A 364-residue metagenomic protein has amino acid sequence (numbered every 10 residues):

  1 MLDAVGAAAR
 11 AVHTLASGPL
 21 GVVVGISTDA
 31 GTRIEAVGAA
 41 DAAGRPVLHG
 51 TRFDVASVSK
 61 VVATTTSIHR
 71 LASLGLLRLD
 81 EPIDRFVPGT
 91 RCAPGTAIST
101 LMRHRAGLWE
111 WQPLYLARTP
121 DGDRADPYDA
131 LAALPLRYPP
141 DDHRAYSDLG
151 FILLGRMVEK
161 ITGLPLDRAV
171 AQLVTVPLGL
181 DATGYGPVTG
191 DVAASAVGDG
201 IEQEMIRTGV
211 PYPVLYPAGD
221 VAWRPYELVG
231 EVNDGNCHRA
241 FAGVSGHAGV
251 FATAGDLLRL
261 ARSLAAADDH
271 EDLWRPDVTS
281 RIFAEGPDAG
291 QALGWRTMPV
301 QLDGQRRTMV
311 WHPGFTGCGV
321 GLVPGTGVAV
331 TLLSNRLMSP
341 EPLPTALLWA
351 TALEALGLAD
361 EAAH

Functional and structural regions predicted by a protein language model:
M1, V5, V55, S59 (+6 more regions): Hydrophobic (often cysteine-bearing) scaffold residues that line and stabilize catalytic clefts of nucleotide/cofactor
A9, V24, A30, K60 (+9 more regions): Residue-level preference for non-acidic, small/hydrophobic
A9-V47, L79, Q112-P120, W295 (+2 more regions): A short, well-structured edge-of-sheet supersecondary motif
L15-V23, A43-L101, R137-L149, S245-A248 (+1 more regions): Short active-site loop at a secondary-structure junction that contains or immediately precedes the catalytic residue(s)
G38, G286-V323: Short, Gly/Ser/Thr-enriched beta-strand-loop segments that form substrate-interacting elements of hydrolase/peptidase
P94-G304: Short, surface-exposed loop or secondary-structure junction motifs that flank catalytic or metal-binding residues
G243-F251, M309-G321, S334-P340: Glycine-rich phosphate/pyrophosphate-binding beta-alpha loops
A266, P276-F283, P340-H364: Short, gly/Ser/Thr-rich active-site loops of penicillin-recognizing serine hydrolases
